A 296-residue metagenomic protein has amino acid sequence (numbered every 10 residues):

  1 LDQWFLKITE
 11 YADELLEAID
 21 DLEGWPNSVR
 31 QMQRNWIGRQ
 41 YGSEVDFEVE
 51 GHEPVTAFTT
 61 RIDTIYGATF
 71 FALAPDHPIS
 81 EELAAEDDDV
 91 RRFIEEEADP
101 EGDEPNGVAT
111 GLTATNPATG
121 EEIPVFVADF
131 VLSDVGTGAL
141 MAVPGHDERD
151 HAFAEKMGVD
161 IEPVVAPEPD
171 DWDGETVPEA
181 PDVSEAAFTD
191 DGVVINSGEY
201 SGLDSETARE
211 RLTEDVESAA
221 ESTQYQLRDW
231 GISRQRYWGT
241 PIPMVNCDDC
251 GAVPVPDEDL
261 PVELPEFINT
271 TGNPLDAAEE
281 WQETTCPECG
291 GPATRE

Functional and structural regions predicted by a protein language model:
L1, I65-Y66, S133-G138: Short glycine-enriched loop/turn motifs at secondary-structure junctions
L1-P54, A139-P261, F267-E288: Residue patterns forming the tRNA-binding/recognition surfaces of aminoacyl-tRNA synthetases and related DALR
L6, V55-T59, I65-A74, I123-V127 (+2 more regions): Short hydrophobic-aromatic micro-motifs
W36-Y41, I62-I65, E104-V108, P117 (+2 more regions): A short catalytic or substrate-binding loop motif that flags glycine-/basic-rich loops and adjacent residues that bind
Y41-S43, E53, A68, T110-L112 (+1 more regions): Change "...and in nucleic-acid phosphodiester-cleaving endonucleases..." to "...and in nucleic-acid processing enzymes
P54-H77, W230, R236-W238, I242 (+1 more regions): Conserved phosphate/anionic-ligand binding catalytic regions in large, soluble enzymes, centered on
A74-E168, D173, A180, A186: Catalytic alpha/beta core of large soluble enzyme barrels
P256, P292-E296: Short, non-ligating residues that shape and space the ligands of small metal-coordination modules and catalytic
